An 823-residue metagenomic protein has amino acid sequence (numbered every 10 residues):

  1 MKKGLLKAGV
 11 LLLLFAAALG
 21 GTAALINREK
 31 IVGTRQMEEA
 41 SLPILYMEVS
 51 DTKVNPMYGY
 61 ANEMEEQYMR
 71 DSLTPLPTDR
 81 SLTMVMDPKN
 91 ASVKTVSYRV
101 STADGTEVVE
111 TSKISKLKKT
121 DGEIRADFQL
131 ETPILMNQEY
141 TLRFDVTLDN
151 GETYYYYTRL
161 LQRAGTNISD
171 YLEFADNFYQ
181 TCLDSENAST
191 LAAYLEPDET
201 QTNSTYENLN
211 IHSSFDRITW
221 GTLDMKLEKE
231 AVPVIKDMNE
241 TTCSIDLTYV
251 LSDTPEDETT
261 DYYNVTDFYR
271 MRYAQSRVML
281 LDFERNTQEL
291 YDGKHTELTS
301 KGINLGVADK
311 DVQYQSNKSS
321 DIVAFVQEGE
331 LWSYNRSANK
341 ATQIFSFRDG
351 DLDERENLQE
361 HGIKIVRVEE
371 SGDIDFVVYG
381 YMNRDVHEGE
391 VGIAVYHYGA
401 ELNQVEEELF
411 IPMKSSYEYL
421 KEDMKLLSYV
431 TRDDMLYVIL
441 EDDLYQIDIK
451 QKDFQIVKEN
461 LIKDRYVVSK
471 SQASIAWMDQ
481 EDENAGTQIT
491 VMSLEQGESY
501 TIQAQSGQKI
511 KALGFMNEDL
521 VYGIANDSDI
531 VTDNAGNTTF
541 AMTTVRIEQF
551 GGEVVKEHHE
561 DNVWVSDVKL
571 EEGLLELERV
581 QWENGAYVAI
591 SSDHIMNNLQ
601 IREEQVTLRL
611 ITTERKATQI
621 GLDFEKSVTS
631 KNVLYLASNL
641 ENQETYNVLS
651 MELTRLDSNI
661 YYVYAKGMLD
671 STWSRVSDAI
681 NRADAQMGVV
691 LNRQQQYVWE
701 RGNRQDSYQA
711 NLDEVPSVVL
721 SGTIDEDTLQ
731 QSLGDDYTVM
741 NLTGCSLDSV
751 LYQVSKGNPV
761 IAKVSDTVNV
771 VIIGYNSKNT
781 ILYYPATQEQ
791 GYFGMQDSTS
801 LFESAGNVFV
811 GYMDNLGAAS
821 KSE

Functional and structural regions predicted by a protein language model:
M1-A16, A24-L25: N-terminal Sec-pathway targeting helices
L19-I31, Q67-T83, K94-I114, K119-D121 (+3 more regions): Surface-exposed, charged secondary-structure patches
E38-V108, E139-L223, L298-K340, F347-D349 (+13 more regions): Core segments of small alpha/beta cavity-forming domains
E110-S112, F283, A341-G350, Q404-M413 (+3 more regions): Beta-propeller fold detector
Y140-L142, D237-L251, G372-V378, L520-A525 (+2 more regions): A short hydrophobic beta-strand element
T242-L280, E284: Exposed beta-sheet edge and beta->alpha loop/turn motif
R336-N339, G399-E401, D448-K452, S493-Q496 (+1 more regions): Short loop/turn segments that connect beta-strands within beta-propeller blades
Q709-E823: Conserved active-site-adjacent core of cysteine acyl-enzyme catalytic domains
